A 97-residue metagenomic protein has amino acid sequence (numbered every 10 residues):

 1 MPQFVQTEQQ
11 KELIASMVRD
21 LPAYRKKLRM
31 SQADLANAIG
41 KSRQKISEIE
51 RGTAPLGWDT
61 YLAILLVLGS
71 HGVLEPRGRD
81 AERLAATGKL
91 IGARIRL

Functional and structural regions predicted by a protein language model:
P2-K27: A short, Lys/Arg-rich alpha-helix, primarily the initiator
L21, Q32, R43, W58-Y61: Helix-turn-helix DNA-binding elements, focusing on the entry/boundary residues of the two helices that contact DNA
R25, A36, L65: The alpha-helix within a helix-turn-helix
R29-S47: Short alpha-helical DNA-recognition segment
G57-R79: DNA major-groove recognition helix of helix-turn-helix/homeodomain DNA-binding modules
V73-L97: Short, charged recognition helix plus adjacent turn of helix-turn-helix-like nucleic-acid-binding domains
